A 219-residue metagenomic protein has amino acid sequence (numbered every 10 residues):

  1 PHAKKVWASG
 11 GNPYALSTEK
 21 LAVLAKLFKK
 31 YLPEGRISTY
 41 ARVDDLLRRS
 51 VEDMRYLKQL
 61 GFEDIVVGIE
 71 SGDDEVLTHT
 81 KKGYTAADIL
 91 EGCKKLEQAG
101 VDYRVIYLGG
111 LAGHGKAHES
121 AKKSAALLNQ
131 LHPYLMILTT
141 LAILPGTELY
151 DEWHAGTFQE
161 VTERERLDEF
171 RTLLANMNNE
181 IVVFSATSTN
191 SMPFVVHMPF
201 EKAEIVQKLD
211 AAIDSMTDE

Functional and structural regions predicted by a protein language model:
P1-Q98: Conserved SAM/AdoMet-binding glycine-rich loop
A3-A8, V66, Y103-Y107, M136-T140 (+1 more regions): Short beta-strand segments at enzyme active-site cores
L21, S50, I89, A121-S124 (+2 more regions): Aromatic/hydrophobic pocket-lining residues that form the small-molecule binding cavity in soluble enzyme cores
E34-G35, V101, E180-I181: A structural micro-motif
D44, G72-V76, E97-S120, T139-P145 (+1 more regions): Conserved strand-turn element in the central/C-terminal portion of the radical SAM core barrel that lines
E52-D53, G113-Q130: Catalytic cores of alpha/beta
R55-L57, G83-T85, K122-S124, H154-G156 (+1 more regions): Short, hinge-like loop/turn segments at secondary-structure boundaries
A126-E219: Auxiliary Fe-S-binding modules of radical SAM enzymes
